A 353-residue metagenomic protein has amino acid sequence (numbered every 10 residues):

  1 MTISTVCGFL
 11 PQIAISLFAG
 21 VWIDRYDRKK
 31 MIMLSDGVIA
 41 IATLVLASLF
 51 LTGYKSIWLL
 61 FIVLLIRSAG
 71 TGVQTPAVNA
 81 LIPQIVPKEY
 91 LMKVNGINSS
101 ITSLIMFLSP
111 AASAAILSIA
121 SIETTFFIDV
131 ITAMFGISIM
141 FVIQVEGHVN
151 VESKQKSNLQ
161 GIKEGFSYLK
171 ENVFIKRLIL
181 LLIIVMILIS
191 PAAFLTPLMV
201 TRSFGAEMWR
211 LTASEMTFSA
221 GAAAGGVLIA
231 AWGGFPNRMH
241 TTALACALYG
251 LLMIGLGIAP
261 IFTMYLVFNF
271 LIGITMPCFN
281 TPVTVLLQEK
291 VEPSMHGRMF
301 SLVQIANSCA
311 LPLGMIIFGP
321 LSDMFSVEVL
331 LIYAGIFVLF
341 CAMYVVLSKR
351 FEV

Functional and structural regions predicted by a protein language model:
T2-I23, D27-A42, L59-L117, I128 (+7 more regions): Substrate-agnostic recognition of the 12-TM MFS/MFS-like secondary transporter fold
S4, R25, M31, V45 (+6 more regions): C-terminal transmembrane bundle of multi-pass solute transporters/carriers
S48-K55, M264: Helix-interface capping motifs at the ends of transmembrane segments in multi-pass membrane proteins
Y54, W58, T125-V130, M208-R210: Membrane-water interface of transmembrane alpha-helices in multipass transporters/channels
A69, G136-I137, A342: Transmembrane alpha-helical segments that form the membrane-embedded catalytic/substrate-channel core of multi-pass
T75, Q155-L159, L244: Generic alpha-helical segment signature
A80, Q84, F126-K156, V346-V353: Helix-loop junctions on the cytosolic side of multi-pass membrane transporters, especially the intracellular loop
V145-L180: Juxtamembrane intracellular "pre-TM" segments in multi-pass secondary transporters
